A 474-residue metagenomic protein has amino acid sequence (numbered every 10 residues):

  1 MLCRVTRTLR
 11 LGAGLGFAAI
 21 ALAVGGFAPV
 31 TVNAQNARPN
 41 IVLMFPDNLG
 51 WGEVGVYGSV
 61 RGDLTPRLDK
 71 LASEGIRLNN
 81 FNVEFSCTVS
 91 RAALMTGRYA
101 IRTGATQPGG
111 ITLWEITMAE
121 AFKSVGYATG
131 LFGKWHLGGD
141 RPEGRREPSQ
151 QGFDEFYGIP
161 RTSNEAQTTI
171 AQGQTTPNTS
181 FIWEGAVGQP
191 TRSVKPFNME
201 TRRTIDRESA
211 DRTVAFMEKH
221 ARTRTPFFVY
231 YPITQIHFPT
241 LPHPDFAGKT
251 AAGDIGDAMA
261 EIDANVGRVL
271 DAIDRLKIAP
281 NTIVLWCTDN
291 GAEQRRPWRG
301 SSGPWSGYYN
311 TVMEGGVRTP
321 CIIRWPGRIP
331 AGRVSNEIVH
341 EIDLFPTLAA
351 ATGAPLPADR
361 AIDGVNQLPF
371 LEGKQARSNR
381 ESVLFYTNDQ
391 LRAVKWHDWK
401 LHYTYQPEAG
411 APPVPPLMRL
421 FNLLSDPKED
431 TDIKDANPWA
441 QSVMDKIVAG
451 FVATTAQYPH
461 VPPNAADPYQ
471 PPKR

Functional and structural regions predicted by a protein language model:
M1-L11: N-terminal secretory signal peptides that target proteins for export/translocation
L15-M418, P427-R474: Formylglycine-dependent sulfatase
